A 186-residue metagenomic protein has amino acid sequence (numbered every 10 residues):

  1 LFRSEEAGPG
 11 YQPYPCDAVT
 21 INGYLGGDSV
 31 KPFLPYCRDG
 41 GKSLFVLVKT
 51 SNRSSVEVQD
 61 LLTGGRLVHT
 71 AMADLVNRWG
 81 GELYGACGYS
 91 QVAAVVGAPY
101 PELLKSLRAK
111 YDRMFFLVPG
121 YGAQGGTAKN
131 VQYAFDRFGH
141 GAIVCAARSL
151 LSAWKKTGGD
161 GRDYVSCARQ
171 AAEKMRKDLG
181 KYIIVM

Functional and structural regions predicted by a protein language model:
F2, F33-P35, Q59-L61, A109-Y111 (+2 more regions): Short, glycine/charged-enriched secondary-structure capping and boundary segments
F2-V92: Conserved anion-binding
A7-Q12, S43-L44, D136-I143, Y164: A polyampholytic, Gly/Pro-enriched intrinsically disordered region
G26, V30, G65, H69 (+5 more regions): Generic structural signal for well-ordered, non-membrane alpha-helical segments in soluble metabolic enzymes
V30, L34, A73, N77 (+3 more regions): Generic structural signal for well-ordered alpha-helices, preferentially at hydrophobic/aromatic core positions
C37-R38, N77-G81, K105-Y111, R176 (+1 more regions): Surface-exposed amphipathic alpha-helices with a cationic face
A94, A98-C145, S149, A153: A C-terminal functional module that forms or caps the active site or interfaces directly with catalytic machinery
V131-R137, G141, S152-M186: C-terminal helical cap(s) of enzyme catalytic domains, especially alpha/beta-barrels
